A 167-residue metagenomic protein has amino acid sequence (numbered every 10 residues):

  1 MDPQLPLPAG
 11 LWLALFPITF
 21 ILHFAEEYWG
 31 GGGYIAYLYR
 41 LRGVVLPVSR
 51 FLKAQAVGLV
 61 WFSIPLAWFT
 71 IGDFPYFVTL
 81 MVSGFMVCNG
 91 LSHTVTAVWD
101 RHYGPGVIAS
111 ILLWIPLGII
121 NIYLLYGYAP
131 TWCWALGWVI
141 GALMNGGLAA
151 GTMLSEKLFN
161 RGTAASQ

Functional and structural regions predicted by a protein language model:
P6-E27: N-terminal signal-anchor transmembrane alpha helix
A25-P47, S155-Q167: Cytosolic, membrane-interface loops and tails of multi-pass inner-membrane proteins
Y28-G31, L91-W99: C-terminal ends of transmembrane helices
L52-F69, C88-N89, L113-G118: Core segments of transmembrane alpha-helices that mediate helix-helix packing or line hydrophobic substrate/ligand
I71-D73, T94-G104, G127-A129: Membrane-interface helix caps and helix-loop-helix hairpins in membrane proteins
P75-G84: Structural signature of hydrophobic alpha-helical transmembrane segments
P105-N121: Small-residue-rich segments of transmembrane alpha-helices in multi-pass membrane proteins, especially helix faces
I120-Q167: Terminal transmembrane helical module of multi-pass membrane proteins
